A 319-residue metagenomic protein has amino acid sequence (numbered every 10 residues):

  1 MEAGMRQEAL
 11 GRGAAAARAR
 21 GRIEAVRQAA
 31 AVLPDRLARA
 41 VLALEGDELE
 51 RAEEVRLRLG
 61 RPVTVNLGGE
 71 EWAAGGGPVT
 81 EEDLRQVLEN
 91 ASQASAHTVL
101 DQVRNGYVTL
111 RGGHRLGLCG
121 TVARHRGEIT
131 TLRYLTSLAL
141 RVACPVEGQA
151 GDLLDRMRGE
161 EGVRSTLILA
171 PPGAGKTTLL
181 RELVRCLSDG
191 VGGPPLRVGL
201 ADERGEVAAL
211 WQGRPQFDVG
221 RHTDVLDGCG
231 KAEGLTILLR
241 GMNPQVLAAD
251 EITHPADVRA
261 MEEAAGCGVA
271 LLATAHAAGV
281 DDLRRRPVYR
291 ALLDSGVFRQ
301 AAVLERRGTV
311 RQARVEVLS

Functional and structural regions predicted by a protein language model:
E2-G112: N-terminal accessory targeting/assembly segments
A96-V163: P-loop NTP-binding catalytic core
A123-Y134, R299-S319: Conserved P-loop NTPase
I168: Hydrophobic anchor at the beta1->P-loop junction of P-loop NTPases
K176: Conserved lysine of the Walker
L179, L183: Hydrophobic positions on the alpha1 helix immediately C-terminal to the Walker A/P-loop
L187-L238: P-loop NTPase switch/communication element
M242-A301, R306: Conserved P-loop NTPase nucleotide-binding/switch module
